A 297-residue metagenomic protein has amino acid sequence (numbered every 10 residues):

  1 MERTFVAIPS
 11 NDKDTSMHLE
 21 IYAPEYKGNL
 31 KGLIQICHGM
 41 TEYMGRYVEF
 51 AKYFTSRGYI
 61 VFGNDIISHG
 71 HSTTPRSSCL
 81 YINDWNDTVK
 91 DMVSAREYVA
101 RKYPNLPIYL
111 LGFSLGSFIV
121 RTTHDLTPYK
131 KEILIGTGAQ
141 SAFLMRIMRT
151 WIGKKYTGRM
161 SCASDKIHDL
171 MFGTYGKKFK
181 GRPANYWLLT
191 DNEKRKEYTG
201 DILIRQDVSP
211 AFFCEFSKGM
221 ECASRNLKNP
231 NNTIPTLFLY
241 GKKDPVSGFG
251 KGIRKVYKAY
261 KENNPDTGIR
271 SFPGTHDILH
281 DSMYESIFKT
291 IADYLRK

Functional and structural regions predicted by a protein language model:
M1-Y26: N-terminal cap/lid segment of alpha/beta-hydrolase-fold proteins
H38-E42, S114, K242-K243: Active-site glycine-rich loops that stabilize anionic/oxyanionic intermediates across multiple enzyme folds
M44-R76: Conserved alpha/beta-hydrolase
Y81-A100: Alpha/beta-hydrolase active-site loop
V120-L203: Alpha/beta-hydrolase-fold enzymes
F238-Y240: Short beta-strand/loop motif that positions the catalytic acidic residue of the alpha/beta-hydrolase fold
P245-K255: Conserved alpha/beta-hydrolase "acid-adjacent" motif
K251-G252, L279-D293: Post-His helix in hydrolase/transferase enzymes
